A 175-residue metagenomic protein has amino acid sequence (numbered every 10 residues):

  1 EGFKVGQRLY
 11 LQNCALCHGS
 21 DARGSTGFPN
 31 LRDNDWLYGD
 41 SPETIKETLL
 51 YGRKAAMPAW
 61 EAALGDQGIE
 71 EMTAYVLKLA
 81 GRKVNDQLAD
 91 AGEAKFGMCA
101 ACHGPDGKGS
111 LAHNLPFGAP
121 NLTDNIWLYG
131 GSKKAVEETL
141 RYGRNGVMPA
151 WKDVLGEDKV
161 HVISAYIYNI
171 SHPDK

Functional and structural regions predicted by a protein language model:
G2-S20, E47, V84-H113, E137-Y142 (+1 more regions): Sequence/structural segment immediately N-terminal to covalent heme-attachment motifs in c-type and related
T26, R32-G81, L115-N169: Extracytoplasmic electron-transfer domains, predominantly the class I c-type cytochrome c fold
N169-K175: Generic C-terminal helix-cap and adjacent flexible tail
